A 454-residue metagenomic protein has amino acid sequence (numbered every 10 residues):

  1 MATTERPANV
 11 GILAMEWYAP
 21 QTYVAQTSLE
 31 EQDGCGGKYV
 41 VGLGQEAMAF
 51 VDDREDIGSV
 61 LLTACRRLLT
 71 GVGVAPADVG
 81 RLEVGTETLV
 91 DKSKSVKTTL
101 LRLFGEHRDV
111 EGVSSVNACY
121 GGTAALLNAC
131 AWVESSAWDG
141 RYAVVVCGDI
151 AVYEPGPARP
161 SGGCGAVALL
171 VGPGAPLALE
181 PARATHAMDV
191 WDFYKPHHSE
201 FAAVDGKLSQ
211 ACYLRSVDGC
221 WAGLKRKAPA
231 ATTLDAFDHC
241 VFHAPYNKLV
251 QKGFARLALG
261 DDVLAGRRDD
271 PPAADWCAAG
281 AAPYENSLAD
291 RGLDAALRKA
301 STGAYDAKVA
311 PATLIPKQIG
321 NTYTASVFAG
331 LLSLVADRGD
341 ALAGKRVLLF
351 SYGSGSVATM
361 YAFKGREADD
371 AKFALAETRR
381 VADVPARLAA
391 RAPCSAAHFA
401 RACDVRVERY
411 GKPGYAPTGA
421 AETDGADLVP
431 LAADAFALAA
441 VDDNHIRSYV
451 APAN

Functional and structural regions predicted by a protein language model:
A2-R54, A158-A228, D270, T359-N454: Condensing-enzyme catalytic core mediating Claisen C-C bond formation in acyl metabolism
I12-A14, Y39, L68, V79-L82 (+8 more regions): Buried hydrophobic positions in well-ordered alpha/beta secondary-structure cores of metabolic enzymes
G36-S59, E87-Y142, G260-S326: Conserved catalytic cysteine-centered active-site region of acyl-thioester-dependent Claisen-condensing enzymes
A64-G80, D218-A236, R256-G260, L334-A341: Phosphate/pyrophosphate-binding loops at sites that engage ATP/ADP/AMP, CoA/4′-phosphopantetheine, polyphosphate
G85-D91, N117-G122, V146-V152, G174 (+1 more regions): Acidic, glycine-rich active-site loops and adjacent beta-strand->loop/helix elements that engage anionic groups
E134-L169: Flexible, glycine-rich active-site loops centered on histidine and acidic residues that chelate a metal or position
L208-K227, L234-P272, W276-A282: A conserved active-site cap/scaffold subdomain adjacent to cofactor or substrate pockets
Y284-R291, D306-A390: C-terminal catalytic subdomain
